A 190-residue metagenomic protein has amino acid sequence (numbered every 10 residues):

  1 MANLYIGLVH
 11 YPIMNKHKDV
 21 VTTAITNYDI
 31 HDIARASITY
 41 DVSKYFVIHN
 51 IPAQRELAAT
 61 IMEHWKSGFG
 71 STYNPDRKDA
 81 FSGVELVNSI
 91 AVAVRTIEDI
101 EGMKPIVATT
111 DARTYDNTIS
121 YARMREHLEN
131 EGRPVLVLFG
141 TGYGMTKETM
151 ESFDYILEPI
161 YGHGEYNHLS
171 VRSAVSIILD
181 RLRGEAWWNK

Functional and structural regions predicted by a protein language model:
M1, E98-K104, L128-R133, E151: Flexible, charged surface loops at secondary-structure boundaries
A2-A112, S176-W188: RNA substrate-binding interface of SAM-dependent RNA methyltransferases
V21, T60-M62, Y121-R125, E151-D154 (+1 more regions): Short, glycine/charged-enriched secondary-structure capping and boundary segments
S43, P105, P134-V135, D154: Conserved acidic residues
Q54-L57, D116-N117, M145, Y166-N167: Secondary-structure boundary/capping motif
A108-T149, P159: Long, charge-patterned amphipathic alpha-helical coiled-coil/hairpin "stalk" segments used as oligomerization
Y143-K190: Structured adenosyl-cofactor binding patch, chiefly the S-adenosyl-L-methionine
